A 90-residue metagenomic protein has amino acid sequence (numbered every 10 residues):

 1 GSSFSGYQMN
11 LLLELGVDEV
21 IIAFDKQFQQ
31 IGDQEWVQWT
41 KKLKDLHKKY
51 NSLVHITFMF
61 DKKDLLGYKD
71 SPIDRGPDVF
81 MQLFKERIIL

Functional and structural regions predicted by a protein language model:
G1-L90: TOPRIM fold recognition
